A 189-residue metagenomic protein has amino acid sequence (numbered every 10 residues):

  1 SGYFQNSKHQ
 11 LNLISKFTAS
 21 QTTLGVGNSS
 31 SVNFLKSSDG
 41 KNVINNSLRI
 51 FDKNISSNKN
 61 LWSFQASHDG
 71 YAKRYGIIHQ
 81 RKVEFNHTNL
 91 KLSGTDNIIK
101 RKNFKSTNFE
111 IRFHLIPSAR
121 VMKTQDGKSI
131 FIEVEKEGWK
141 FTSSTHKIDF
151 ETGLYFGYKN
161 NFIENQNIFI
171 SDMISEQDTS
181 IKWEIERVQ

Functional and structural regions predicted by a protein language model:
Y3-Q189: CBM-like, beta-strand-rich accessory domains located in the C-terminal region of large, secreted polysaccharide-active
